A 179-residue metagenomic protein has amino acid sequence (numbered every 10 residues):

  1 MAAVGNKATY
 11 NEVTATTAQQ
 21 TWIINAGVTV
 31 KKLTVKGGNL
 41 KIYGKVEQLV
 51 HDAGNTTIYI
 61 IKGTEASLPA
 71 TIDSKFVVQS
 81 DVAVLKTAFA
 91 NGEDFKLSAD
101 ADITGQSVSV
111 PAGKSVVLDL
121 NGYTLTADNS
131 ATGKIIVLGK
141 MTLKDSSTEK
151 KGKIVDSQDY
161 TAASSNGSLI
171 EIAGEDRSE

Functional and structural regions predicted by a protein language model:
M1-Q20, Q79, K86, S98 (+2 more regions): Short intrinsically disordered, low-complexity coil segments enriched in acidic
A3-G5, Y10, T17, T21-N25 (+11 more regions): All-beta strand scaffolds that present successive hydrophobic residues in beta-strands
V4-V13, S67, S80-A83, T124 (+3 more regions): Extracellular adhesion/carbohydrate-binding repeat motifs centered on closely spaced tryptophans
Q19, E65, V82, D94-V116 (+1 more regions): N-terminal extracellular ligand-recognition/capping segment immediately after the signal peptide
T29, V35, L125, T148-D159: Beta-rich extracellular carbohydrate-active architectures
D52, A88-E93, V110-A112, V137: Flexible, charged surface loops at secondary-structure boundaries
T57-K96: Extracellular/surface-exposed low-complexity segments
T104-V117, A127-D145, D156-R177: Extracellular beta-strand-rich solenoid/capping regions of secreted or surface-exposed proteins that bind or remodel
